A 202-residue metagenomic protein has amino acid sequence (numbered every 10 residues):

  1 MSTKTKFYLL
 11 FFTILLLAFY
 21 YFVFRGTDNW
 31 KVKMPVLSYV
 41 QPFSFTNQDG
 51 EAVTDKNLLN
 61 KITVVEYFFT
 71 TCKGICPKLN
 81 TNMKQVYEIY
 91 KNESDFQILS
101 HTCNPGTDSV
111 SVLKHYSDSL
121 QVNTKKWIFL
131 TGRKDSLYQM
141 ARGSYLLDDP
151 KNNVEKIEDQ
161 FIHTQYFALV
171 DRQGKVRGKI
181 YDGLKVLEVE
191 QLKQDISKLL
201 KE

Functional and structural regions predicted by a protein language model:
M1-T46, E202: N-terminal targeting signals for export/organelle localization
V40-Q41, T63, T164-Y166: Short loop/turn microsegments at loop-to-beta-strand junctions
T46-N47, V170: Hydrophobic alpha-helical segments, especially N-terminal targeting/anchoring helices
G50, V65, F69-C72, M83 (+3 more regions): Buried hydrophobic packing residues in well-ordered domains
D55-M83, L99: Short active-site neighborhood of thiol/selenol oxidoreductases, capturing the structured segment around
T70-K73, T102-T107, G183: Short histidine/acidic/glycine/proline-rich micro-motifs that form metal- and phosphate-coordinating active-site loops
N80-M140: Structural microenvironment flanking redox-active thiols in thiol-disulfide oxidoreductases
N153-E202: Thiol-/selenol-based redox modules, centered on thioredoxin-like and closely related oxidoreductase domains
